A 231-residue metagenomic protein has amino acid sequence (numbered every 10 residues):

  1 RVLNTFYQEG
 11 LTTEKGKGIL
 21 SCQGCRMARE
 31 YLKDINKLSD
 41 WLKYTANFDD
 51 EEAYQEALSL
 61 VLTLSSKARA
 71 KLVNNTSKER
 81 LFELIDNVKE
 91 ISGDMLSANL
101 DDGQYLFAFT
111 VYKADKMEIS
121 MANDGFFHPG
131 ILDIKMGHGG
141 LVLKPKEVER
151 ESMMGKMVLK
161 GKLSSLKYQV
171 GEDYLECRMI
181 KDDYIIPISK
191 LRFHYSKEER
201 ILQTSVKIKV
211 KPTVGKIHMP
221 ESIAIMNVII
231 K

Functional and structural regions predicted by a protein language model:
L3-N4: Short, hydrophobic-biased segments on the C-terminal half of alpha helices that form "recognition helices"
Y7-K17: A short, conserved structural fragment
G16-D34: Basic, amphipathic "hinge/linker" alpha-helix immediately C-terminal to the N-terminal HTH DNA-binding motif
N36-V73: Amphipathic alpha-helical dimerization/coiled-coil segments that flank or bridge DNA-binding/regulatory modules
Q55-T63, F82-L84, D182-L191: Noncatalytic linker/hinge segments flanking ATPase motor cores
S59-M95: C-terminal regulatory/oligomerization modules of transcriptional regulators
E90-G140, K144-K231: N-terminal soluble domains immediately following signal/targeting peptides that reside in extracytoplasmic
